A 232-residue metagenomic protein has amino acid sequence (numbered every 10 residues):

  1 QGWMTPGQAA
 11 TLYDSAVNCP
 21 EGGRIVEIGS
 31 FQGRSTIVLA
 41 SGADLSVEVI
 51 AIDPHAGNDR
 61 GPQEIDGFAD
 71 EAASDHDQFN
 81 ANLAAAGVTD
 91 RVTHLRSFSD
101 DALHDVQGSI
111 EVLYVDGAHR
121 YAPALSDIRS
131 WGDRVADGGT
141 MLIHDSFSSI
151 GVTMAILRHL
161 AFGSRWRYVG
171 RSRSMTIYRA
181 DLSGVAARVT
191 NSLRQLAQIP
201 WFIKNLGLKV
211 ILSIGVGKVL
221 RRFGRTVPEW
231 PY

Functional and structural regions predicted by a protein language model:
G2-Y232: S-adenosylmethionine/decaboxylated-SAM
